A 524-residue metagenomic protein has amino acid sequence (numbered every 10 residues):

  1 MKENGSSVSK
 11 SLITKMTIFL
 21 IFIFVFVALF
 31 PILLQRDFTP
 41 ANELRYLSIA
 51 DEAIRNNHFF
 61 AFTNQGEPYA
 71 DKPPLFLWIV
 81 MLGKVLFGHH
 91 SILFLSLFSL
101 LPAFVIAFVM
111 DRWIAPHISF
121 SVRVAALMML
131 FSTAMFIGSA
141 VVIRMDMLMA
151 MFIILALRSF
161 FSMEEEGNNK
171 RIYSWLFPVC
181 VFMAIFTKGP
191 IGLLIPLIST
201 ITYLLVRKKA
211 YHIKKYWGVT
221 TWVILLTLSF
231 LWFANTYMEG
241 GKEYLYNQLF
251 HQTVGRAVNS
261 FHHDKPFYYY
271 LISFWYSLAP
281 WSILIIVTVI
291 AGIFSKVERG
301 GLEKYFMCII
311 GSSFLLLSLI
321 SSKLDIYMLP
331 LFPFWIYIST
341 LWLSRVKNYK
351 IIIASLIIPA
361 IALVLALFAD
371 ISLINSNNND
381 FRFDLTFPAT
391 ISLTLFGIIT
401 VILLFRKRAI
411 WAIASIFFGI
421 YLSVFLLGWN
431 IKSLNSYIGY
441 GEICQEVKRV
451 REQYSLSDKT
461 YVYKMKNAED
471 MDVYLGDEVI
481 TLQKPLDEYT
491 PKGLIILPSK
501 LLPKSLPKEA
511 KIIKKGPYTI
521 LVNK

Functional and structural regions predicted by a protein language model:
K2, W175, V179, A291-D477 (+1 more regions): Membrane-embedded architecture of ER/inner-membrane glycosylation machinery
K2-I351, F368-A369, A510, G516-P517: Membrane-integral, polyisoprenol-dependent glycosyltransferases of the GT-C/oligosaccharyltransferase superfamily
